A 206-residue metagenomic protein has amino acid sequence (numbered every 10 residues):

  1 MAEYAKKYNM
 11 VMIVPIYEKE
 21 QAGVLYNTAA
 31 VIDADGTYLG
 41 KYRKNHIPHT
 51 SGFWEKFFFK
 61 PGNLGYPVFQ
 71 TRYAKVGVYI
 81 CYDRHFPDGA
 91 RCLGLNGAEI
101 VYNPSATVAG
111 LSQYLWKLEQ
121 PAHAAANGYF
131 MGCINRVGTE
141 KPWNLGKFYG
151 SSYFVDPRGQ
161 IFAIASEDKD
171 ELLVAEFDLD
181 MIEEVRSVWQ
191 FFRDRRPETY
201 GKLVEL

Functional and structural regions predicted by a protein language model:
M1-I13, K75, C81-L172: CN hydrolase (nitrilase-like) catalytic-core segments centered on the catalytic cysteine and neighboring Lys/Glu
E3, E20-E99, A109-A122, S187-V188: Active-site catalytic loop in hydrolytic enzyme cores
I16-Y17: Recurrent small/Gly-Pro-centered beta-turn motifs in extracellular repeat architectures
D33, L179-M181: Non-catalytic surface loops within mature trypsin-like serine protease
T37-L39, Q160-F162, I182-E183: Short helix-loop capping/hinge motifs at secondary-structure junctions, enriched in acidic/polar residues
I47-P48, G138, M181: Active-site/binding-pocket entry motifs
I182-L206: A conserved C-terminal secondary-structure "cap"
